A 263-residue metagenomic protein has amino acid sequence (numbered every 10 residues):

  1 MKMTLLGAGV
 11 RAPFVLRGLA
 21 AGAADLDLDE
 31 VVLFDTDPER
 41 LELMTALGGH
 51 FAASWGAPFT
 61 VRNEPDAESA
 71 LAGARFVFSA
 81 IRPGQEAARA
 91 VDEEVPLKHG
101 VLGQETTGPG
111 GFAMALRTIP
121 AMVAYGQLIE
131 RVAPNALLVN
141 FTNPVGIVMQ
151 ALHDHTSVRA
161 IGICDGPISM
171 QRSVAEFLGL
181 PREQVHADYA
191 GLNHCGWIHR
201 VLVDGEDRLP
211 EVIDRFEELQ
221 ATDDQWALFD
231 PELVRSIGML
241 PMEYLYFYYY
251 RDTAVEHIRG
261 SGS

Functional and structural regions predicted by a protein language model:
M1-G49: NAD(P)+-binding Rossmann beta1-loop-alpha1 motif at the extreme N-terminus of oxidoreductases
K2, D29-E30, T60, L137 (+1 more regions): Residues at the starts of beta-strands that form the adenosine-phosphate
A23-L26, F51-A57, T156, L178-L180: Short helix-capping segments at alpha-helix termini
P38-G73, A80-R89: Conserved N-terminal Rossmann-fold NAD(P) cofactor-binding segment
G73-R75, N135: Short acidic/histidine-rich motifs immediately flanking catalytic phosphotransfer sites in two-component signaling
P83, A87-H155: Rossmann-fold NAD(P)-binding glycine/threonine-rich loop
Y125-I198, L202: Internal, well-ordered domain-core segments that constitute the primary functional module of diverse proteins
G179-S263: Long, compositionally biased stretches enriched for glycine and/or charged residues
